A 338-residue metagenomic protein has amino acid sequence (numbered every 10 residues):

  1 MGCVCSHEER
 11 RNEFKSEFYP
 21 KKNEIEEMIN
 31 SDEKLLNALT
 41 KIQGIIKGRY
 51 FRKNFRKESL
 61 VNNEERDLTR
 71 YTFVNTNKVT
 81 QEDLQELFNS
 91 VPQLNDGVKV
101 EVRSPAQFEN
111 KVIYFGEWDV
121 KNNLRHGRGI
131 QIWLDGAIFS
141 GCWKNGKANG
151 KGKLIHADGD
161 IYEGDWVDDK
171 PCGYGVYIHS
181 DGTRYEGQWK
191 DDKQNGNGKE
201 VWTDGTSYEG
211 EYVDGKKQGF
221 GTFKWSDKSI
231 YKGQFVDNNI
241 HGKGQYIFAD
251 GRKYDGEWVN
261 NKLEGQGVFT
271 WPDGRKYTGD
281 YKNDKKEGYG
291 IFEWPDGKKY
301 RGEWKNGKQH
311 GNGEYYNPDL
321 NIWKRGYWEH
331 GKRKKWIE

Functional and structural regions predicted by a protein language model:
M1-E338: Intrinsically disordered, low-complexity repeat tracts enriched in Gly/Pro/Ser/Thr and acidic residues, frequently
